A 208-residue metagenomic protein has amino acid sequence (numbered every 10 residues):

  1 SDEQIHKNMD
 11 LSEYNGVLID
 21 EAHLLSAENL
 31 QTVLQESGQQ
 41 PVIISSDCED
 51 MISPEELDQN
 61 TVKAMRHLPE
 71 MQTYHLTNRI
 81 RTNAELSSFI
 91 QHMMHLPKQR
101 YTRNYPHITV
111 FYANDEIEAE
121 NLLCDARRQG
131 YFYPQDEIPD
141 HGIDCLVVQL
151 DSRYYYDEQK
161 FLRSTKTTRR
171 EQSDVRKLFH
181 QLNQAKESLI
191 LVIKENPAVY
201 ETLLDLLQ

Functional and structural regions predicted by a protein language model:
S1-Q208: Conserved helicase motor core of SF1/SF2 NTP-dependent helicases
